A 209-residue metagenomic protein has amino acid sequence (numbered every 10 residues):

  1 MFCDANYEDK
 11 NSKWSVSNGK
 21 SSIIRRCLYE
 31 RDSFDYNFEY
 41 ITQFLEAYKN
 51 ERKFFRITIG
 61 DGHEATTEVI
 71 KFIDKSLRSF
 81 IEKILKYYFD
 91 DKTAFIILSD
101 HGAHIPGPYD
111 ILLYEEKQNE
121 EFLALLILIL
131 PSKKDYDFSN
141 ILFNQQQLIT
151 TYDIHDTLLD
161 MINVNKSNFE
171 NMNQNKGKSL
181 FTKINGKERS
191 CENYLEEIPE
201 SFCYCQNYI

Functional and structural regions predicted by a protein language model:
M1-D35, E39-Y48, G60-E64, K71 (+3 more regions): Membrane-interface soluble catalytic domains
R52-R56, K92-F95, L125-L126: Beta-sheet entry/capping signal
D74-L77: Plant-skewed but cross-kingdom recognition/interaction modules and surfaces
